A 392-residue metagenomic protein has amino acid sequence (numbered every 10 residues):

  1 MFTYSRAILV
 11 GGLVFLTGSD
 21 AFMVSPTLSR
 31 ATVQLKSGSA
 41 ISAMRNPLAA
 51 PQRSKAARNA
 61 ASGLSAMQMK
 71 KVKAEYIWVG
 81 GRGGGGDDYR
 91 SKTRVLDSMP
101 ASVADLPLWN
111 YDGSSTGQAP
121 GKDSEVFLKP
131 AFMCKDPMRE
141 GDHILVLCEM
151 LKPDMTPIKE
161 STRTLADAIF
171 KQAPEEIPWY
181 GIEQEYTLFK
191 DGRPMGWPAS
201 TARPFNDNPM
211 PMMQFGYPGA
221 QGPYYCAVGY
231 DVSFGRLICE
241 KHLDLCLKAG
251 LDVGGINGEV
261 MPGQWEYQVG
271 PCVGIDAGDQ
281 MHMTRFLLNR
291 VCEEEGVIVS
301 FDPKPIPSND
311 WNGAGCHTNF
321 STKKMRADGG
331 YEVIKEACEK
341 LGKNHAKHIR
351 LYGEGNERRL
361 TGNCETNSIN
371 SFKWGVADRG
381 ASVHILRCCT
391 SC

Functional and structural regions predicted by a protein language model:
F2-M44: N-terminal chloroplast transit peptides
S5, V10, V14, A49-S54 (+1 more regions): Generic alpha-helix initiation/capping and coil-helix boundary signal
L9-V10, L16-G18, K36-S37, R58-A61 (+3 more regions): Intrinsically disordered, low-complexity segments enriched in small/polar residues
L35-K73: N-terminal organelle-targeting presequences
Q68-C392: Glycine-rich, acidic/polar active-site loops that bind/position phosphate-bearing ligands
